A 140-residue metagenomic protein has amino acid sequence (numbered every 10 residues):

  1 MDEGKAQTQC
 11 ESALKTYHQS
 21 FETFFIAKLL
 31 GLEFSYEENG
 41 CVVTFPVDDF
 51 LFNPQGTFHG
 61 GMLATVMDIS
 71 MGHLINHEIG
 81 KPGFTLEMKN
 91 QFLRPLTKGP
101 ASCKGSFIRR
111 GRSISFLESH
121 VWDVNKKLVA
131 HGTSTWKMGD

Functional and structural regions predicted by a protein language model:
M1-D140: Terminal targeting signals and extreme-terminal segments of soluble enzymes
